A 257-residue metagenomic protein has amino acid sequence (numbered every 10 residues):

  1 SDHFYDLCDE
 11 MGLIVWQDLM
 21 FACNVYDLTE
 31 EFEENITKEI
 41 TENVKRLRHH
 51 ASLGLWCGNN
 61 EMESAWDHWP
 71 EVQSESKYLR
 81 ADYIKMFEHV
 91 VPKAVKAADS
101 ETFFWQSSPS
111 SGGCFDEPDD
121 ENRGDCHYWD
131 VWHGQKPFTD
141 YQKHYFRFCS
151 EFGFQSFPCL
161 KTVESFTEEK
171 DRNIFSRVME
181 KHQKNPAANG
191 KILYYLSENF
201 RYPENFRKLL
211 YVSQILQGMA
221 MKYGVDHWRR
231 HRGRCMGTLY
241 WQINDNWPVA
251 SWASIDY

Functional and structural regions predicted by a protein language model:
S1-F103, S108-S110, C114-F115, T238: Active-site mouth of glycoside hydrolases
W56, K93-K96, Q106-Y257: Substrate-binding clefts and catalytic carboxylate motifs of secreted carbohydrate-active enzymes
